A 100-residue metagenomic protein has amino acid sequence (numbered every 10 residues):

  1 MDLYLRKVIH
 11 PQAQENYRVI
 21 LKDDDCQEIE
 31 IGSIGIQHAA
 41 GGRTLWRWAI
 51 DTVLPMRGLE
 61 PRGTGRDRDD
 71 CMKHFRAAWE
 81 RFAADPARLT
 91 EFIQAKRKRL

Functional and structural regions predicted by a protein language model:
M1-L45, K73, L100: Short N-terminal "domain-start" leader segments that mark the transition from disordered tails or signal peptides into
A13, C71, F75-A78, R88: A general marker of short, structured functional hotspots
Y17, W48, F75, W79-F82: Aromatic side chains
G35-P61: Short aromatic-glycine-(Arg/Gly/Cys) micro-motifs in beta-strand/loop hairpins
A49-I50, G65, T90-F92: Short, charged/polar low-complexity linear motifs in solvent-exposed/disordered segments
T52-D70, A78, F82-A84: A short, exposed loop/beta-hairpin motif centered on an aromatic-Gly-Thr core
A84-L100: Intrinsically disordered, low-complexity charged/polar segments
